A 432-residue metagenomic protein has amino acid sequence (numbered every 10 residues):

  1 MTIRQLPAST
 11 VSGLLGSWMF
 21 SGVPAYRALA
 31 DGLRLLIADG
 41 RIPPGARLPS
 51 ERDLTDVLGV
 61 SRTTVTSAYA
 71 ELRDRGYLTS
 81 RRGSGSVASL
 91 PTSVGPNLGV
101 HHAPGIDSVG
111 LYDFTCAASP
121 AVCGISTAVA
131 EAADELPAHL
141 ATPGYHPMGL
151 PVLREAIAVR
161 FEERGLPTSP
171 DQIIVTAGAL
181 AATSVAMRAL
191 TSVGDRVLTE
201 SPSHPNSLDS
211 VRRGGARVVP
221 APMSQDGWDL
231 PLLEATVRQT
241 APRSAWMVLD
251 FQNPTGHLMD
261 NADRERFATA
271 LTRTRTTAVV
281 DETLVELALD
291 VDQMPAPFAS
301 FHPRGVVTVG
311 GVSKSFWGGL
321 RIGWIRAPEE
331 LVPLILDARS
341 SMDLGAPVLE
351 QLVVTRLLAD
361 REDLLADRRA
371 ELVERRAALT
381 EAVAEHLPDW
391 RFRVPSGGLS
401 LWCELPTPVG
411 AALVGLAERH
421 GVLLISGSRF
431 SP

Functional and structural regions predicted by a protein language model:
M1-D134, L336, S340-A346, R356 (+4 more regions): N-terminal basic, amphipathic alpha-helical segments
V65, F114, I157, I173 (+9 more regions): Generic structural signal for small/hydrophobic residues in well-ordered secondary structure, especially within
T79-S80, T168, L424: Short beta-strand "wing" residues that participate in macromolecule-binding interfaces
G83, S169-P170, V394-L399: Short Gly/Ser/Thr- and Asp/Glu-enriched loop/turn motifs at secondary-structure junctions
L140-R275, E286-G305, L372: Conserved core of the PLP fold type I
P303, V307-A370: Conserved core segment of the aminotransferase class I/II
L372-T380, W390-E404: Conserved glycine-rich beta-strand-loop-beta hairpin in the small C-terminal domain of fold type I
E418-P432: Conserved PLP cofactor-binding pocket of PLP-dependent enzymes
